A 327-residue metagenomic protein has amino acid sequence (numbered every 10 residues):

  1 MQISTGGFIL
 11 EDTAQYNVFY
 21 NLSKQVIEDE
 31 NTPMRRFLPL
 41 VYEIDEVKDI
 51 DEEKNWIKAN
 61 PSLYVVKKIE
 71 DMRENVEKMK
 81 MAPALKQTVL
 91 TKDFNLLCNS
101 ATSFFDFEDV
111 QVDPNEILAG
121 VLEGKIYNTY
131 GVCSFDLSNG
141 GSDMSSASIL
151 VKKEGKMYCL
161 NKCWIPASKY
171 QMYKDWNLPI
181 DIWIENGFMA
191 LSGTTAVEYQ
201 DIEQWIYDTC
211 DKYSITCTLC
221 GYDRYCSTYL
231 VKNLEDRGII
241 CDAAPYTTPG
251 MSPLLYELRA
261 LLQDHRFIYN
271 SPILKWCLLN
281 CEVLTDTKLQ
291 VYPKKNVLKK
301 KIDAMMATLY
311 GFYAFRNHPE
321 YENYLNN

Functional and structural regions predicted by a protein language model:
M1-V132, G141-D143, K162-P166, Y173-T194: Non-catalytic, compositionally simple segments
S4, G221-R224, A244: Short His-Asn-centered micro-motif
E11-Y16, S142-S146, T228-D236, P253-Y256: A short acidic (Asp/Glu
Q25-N55, N233, R237-E322: Metal-dependent DNA phosphodiester-chemistry modules and their immediately adjacent helices/loops in DNA-processing
Y64-V76, Y127-N128, M157-L160, E203 (+1 more regions): Long, compositionally biased intrinsically disordered regions
G141-G155, A304, Y310-G311: Acidic, metal-ligating active-site segments
V151-C217: Nucleic-acid-processing active sites and adjacent nucleic-acid-binding tracks, predominantly divalent metal-dependent
I215-C226, V231: Short glycine-rich phosphate-binding loop at a beta-alpha junction
